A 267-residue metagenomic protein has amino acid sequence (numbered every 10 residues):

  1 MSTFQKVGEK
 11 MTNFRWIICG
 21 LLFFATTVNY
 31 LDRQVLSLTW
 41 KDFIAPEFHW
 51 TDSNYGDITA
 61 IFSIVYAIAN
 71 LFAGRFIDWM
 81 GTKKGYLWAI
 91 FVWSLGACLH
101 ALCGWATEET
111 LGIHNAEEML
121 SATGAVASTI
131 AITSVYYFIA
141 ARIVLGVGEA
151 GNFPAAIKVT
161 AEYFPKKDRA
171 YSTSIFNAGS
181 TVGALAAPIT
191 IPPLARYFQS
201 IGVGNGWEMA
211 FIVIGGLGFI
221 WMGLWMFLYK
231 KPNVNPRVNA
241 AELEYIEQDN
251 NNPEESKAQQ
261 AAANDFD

Functional and structural regions predicted by a protein language model:
I17-D52, T107: Extracytoplasmic
Q34, S63-L71, A150, A184-L185: Residue-level signature of mid-helix packing/kink "hotspots" within the transmembrane helices of 12-pass Major
A69-T82: Helix-to-loop junctions at the C-terminal end of transmembrane segments in multipass secondary transporters
F91-A131: C-terminal ends and interior cores of transmembrane alpha-helices in multi-pass membrane transporters/permeases
G151-F164: Intracellular juxtamembrane helix-capping segments at the cytosolic ends of symmetry-related transmembrane helices
A170-R196: Glycine-rich segments within core transmembrane alpha-helices of 12-TM secondary carriers
E208-F227: Symmetry-related core transmembrane helices of the 12-TM Major Facilitator Superfamily/SLC fold
